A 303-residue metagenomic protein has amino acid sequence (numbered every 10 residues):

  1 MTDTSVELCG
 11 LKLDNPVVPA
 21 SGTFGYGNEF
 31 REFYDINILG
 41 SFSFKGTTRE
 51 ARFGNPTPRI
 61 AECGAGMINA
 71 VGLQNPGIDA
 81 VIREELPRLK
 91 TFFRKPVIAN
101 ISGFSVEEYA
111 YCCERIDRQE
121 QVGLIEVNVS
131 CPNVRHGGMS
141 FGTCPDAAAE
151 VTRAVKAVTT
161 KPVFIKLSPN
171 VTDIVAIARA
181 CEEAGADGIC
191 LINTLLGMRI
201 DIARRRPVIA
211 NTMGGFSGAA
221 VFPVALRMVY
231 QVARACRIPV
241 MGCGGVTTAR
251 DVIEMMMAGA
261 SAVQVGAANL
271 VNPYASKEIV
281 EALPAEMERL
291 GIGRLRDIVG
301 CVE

Functional and structural regions predicted by a protein language model:
M1-V97, S102-F104: N-terminal capping/small domains of soluble enzymes
G22-T23, G244-V246: Active-site metal-binding loops of divalent metal-dependent hydrolases
F33, K45, R88, Q119 (+6 more regions): Change "in soluble alpha/beta enzymes" to "in soluble alpha/beta proteins
T48-F53, P132-V134, L196-R199, L270-N272: Short gly/pro/ser/thr-enriched loop/turn and capping motifs at secondary-structure boundaries
N55-G64, I200-G214, M256, A268-G293: C-terminal helical cap(s) of enzyme catalytic domains, especially alpha/beta-barrels
F92, F104-M241, T247-A260, V265: Alpha/beta enzyme core
V246-R250, N272, E303: Small/polar glycine-rich anion-binding or flexible loop at a beta-alpha turn
R296-E303: A short, charged, Gly/Pro-tolerant segment at domain boundaries
